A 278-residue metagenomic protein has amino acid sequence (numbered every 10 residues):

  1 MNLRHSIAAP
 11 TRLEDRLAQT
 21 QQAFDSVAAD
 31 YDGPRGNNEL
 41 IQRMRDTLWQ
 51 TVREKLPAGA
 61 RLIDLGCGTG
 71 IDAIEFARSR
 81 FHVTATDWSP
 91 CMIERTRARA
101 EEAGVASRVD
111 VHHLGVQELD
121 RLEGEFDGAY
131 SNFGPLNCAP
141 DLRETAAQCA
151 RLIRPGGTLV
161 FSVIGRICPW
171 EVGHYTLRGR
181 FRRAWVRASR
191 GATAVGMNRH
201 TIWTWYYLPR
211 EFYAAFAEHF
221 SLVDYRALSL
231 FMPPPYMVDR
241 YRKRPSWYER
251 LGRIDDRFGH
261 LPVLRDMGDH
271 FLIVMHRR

Functional and structural regions predicted by a protein language model:
N2-P57, I71, E75, R95: Conserved class I S-adenosyl-L-methionine
I63, T69-E118: Class I SAM-dependent methyltransferase SAM/SAH-binding core
R121-G128: A short acidic, Gly/Pro-enriched loop at the edge of an enzyme's catalytic core that lines a small-molecule cofactor
G128-D141: A short SAM/SAH-binding and catalytic strip from SAM-dependent methyltransferases
R143-P155: A short glycine-rich, Lys/Arg-flanked "PGG" loop and its adjoining helix->strand segment in the class I
T158-A188: Conserved class I S-adenosyl-L-methionine
V195-E211: Acceptor-substrate binding/catalytic loop of class I
R210, A214, D224-R278: A C-terminal cap/extension of S-adenosyl-L-methionine-dependent methyltransferases that defines the acceptor-substrate
